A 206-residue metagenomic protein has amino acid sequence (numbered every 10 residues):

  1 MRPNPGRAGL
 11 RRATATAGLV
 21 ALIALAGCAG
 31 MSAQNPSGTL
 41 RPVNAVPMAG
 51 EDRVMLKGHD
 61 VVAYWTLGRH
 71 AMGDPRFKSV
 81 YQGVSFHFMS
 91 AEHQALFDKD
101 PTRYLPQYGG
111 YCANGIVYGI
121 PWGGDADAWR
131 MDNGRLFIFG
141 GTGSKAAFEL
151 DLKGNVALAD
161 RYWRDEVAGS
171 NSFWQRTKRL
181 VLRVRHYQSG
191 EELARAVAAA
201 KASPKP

Functional and structural regions predicted by a protein language model:
R2-G18: Bacterial N-terminal signal peptides that target proteins for export
L25-G27: C-terminal motif of bacterial Sec signal peptides marking the signal peptidase cleavage site
A29-Q82, T102-P206: Intrinsically disordered, low-complexity terminal tails and linkers in eukaryotic proteins, enriched in charged/polar
Y81-S90: Short, well-structured hydrophobic secondary-structure segments
F88-M89, D98, I138-G140: Beta-strand residues in well-ordered beta-sheet regions across diverse protein folds
E92-H93, G143: Acidic glycine-/aspartate-rich tracts in secreted/extracellular proteins
